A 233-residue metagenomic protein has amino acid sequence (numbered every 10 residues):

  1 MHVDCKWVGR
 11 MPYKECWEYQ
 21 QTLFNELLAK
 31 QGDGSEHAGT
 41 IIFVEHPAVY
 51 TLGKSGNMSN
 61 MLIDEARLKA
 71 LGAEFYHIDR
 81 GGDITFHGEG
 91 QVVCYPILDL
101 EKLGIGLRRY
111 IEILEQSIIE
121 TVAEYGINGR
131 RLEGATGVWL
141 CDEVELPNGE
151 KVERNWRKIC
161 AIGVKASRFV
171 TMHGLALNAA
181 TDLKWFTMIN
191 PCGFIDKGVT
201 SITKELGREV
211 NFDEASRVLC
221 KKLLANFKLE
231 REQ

Functional and structural regions predicted by a protein language model:
M1-W156, E209-V210: N-terminal lobe of the biotin/lipoate ligase/transferase fold
H2-V8, I111-I159, V164-Q233: Long, positively charged amphipathic alpha-helical accessory segments at protein N-termini or as interdomain linkers
